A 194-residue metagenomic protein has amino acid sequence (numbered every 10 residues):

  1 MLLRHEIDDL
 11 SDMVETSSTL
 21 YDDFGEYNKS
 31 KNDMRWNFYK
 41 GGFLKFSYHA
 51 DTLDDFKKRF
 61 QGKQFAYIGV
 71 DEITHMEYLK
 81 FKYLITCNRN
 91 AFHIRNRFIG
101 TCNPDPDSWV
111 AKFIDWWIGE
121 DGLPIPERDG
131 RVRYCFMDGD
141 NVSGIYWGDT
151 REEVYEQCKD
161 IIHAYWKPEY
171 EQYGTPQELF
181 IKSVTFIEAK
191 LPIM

Functional and structural regions predicted by a protein language model:
M1-M194: Phosphate/NTP-binding elements of NTP-utilizing enzymes
